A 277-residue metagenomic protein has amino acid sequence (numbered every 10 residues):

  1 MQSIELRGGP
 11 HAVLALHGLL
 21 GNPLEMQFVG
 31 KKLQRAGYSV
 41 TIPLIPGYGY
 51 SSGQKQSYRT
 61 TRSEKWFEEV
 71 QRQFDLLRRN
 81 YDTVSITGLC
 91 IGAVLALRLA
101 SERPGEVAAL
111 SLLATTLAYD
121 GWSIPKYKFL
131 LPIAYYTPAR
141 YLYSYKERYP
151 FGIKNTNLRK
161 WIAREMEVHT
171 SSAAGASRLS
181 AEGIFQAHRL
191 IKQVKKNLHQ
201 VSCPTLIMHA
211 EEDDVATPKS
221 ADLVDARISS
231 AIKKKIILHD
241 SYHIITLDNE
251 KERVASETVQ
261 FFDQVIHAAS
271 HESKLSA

Functional and structural regions predicted by a protein language model:
L33-Q54: Conserved alpha/beta-hydrolase
E68-S85: Conserved acidic catalytic loop of the alpha/beta-hydrolase fold
G88-G92, A96: Gly/Ala-rich beta-loop-alpha elbow adjacent to hydrolase catalytic centers
L110-T137, G183: Flexible "cap/lid" loop of the alpha/beta hydrolase fold
F151-K196: Alpha/beta-hydrolase
V201, I207-H209, D213: Short beta-strand/loop motif that positions the catalytic acidic residue of the alpha/beta-hydrolase fold
D214-S220: Conserved alpha/beta-hydrolase "acid-adjacent" motif
I232-A277: Catalytic active-site module of serine/aspartate enzymes centered on a nucleophile-bearing elbow/loop
